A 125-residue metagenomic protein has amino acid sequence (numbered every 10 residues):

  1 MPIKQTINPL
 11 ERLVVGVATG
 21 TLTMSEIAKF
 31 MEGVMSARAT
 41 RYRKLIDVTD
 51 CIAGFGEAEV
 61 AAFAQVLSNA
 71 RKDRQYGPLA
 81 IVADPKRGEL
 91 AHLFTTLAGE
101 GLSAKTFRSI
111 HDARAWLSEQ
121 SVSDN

Functional and structural regions predicted by a protein language model:
M1-N125: Amphipathic, Lys/Arg-enriched alpha-helical "gate/interface" segment within cytosolic domains that mediates
